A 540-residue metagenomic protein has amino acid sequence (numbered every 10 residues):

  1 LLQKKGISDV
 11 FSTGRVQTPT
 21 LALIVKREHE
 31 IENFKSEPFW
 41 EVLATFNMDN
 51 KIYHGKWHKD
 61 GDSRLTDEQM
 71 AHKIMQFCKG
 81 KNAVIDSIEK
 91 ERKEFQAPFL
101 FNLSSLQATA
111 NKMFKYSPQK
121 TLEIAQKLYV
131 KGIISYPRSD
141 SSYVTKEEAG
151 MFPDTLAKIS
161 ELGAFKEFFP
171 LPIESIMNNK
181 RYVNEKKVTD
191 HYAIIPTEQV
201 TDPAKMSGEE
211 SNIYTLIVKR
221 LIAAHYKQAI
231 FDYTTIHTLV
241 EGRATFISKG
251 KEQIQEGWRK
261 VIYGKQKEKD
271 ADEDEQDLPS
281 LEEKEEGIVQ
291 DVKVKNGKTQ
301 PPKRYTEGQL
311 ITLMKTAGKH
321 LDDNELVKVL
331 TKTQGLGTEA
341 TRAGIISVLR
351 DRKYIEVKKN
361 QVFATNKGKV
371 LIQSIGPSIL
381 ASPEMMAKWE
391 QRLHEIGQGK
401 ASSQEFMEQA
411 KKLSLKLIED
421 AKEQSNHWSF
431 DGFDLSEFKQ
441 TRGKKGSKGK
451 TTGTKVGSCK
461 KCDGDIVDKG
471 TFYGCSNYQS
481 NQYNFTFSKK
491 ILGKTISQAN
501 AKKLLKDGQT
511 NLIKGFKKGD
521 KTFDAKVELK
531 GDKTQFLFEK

Functional and structural regions predicted by a protein language model:
L1-A44, K90-E94: C-terminal or mid-to-C-terminal helical accessory/interaction module adjacent to the motor/catalytic core
I7-V10, K90-F99, T109-F114, P137-K146 (+1 more regions): Conserved short loop/turn motifs at secondary-structure junctions
N33, A71, P118-Q119, D140-K540: Basic, low-complexity terminal or inter-domain segments flanking catalytic cores
V42-M48, I236-T238: Short beta-strand elements
L65-F99, Q107, P301: Metal- or metallocofactor-binding catalytic centers and their adjacent structured scaffolds across diverse enzyme
M113-S117, T121: A conserved hydrophobic secondary-structure block that centers on an alpha-helix together with its immediately flanking
